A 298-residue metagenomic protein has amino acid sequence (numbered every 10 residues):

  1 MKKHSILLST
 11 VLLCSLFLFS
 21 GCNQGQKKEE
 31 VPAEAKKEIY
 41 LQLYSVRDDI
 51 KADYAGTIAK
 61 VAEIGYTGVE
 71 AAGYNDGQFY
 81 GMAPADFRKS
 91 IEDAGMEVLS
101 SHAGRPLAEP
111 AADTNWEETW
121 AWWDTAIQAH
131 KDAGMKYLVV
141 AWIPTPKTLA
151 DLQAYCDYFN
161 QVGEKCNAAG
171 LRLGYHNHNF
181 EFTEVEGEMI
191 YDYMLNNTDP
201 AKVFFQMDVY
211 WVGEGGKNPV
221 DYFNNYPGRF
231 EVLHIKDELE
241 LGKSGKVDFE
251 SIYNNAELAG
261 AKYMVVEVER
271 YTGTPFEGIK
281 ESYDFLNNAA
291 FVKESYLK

Functional and structural regions predicted by a protein language model:
M1-L8: Bacterial N-terminal signal peptides that target proteins for export
H4, N23-K136, D284, N288-K298: N-terminal pre-domain/capping segments
L18-G21: C-terminal motif of bacterial Sec signal peptides marking the signal peptidase cleavage site
K37-Q42, V69-A71, V98-A103, L138-V140 (+4 more regions): Hydrophobic faces of well-ordered beta-strands that scaffold small-molecule active sites in alpha/beta enzyme cores
V46-A52, A71-A83, R105-W120, P144-Q153 (+4 more regions): Acidic-and-aromatic substrate-binding clefts and catalytic sites of carbohydrate-active enzymes
G68-V69, N167-Y253: Acidic/histidine-rich catalytic cores of soluble enzymes
E109-F204, F276, Y296-L297: Active-site acidic/histidine proton-transfer and metal-coordination neighborhood in alpha/beta enzyme cores
N255-A256, E269-K298: Aromatic-rich peripheral "rim/lid" segments of glycoside hydrolase catalytic domains that contact and position glycan
